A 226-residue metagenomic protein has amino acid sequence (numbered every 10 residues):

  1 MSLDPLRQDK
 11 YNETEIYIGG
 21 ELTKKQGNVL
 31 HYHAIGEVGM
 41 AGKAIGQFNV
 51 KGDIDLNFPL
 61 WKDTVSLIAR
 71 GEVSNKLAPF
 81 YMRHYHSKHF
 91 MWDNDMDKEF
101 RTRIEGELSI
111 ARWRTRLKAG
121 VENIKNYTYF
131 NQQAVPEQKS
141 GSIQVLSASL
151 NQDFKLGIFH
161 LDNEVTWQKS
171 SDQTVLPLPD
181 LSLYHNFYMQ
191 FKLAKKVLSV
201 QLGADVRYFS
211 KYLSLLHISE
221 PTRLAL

Functional and structural regions predicted by a protein language model:
M1-S219, R223: Exposed, low-structure sequence patches enriched in small/polar residues
